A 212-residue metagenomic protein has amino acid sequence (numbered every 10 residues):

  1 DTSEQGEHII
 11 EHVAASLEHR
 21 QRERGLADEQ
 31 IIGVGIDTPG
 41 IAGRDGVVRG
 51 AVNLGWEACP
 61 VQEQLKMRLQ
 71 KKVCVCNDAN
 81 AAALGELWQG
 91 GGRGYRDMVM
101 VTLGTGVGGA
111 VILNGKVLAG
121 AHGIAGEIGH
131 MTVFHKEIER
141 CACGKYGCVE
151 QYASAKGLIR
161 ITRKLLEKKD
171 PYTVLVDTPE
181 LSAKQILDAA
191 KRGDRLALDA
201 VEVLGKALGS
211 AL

Functional and structural regions predicted by a protein language model:
S3-E18, R22, E29-V34, G40-V99: Glycine-rich phosphate-binding loop and adjoining helix at the ATP-binding site of ATP-dependent phosphoryl-transfer
P39-A42, G104-G106: Short glycine-rich anion-binding loops that position phosphate/pyrophosphate groups of nucleotides and phosphorylated
G40-A42, I138, K164: Active-site/binding-pocket entry motifs
R93-Y152: Glycine-rich phosphate-binding loop of actin/hexokinase-like ATP-binding domains
Y146, E150-L212: A mobile "lid/hinge" subdomain adjacent to the ATP/sugar-phosphate binding pocket shared across diverse ATP-dependent
